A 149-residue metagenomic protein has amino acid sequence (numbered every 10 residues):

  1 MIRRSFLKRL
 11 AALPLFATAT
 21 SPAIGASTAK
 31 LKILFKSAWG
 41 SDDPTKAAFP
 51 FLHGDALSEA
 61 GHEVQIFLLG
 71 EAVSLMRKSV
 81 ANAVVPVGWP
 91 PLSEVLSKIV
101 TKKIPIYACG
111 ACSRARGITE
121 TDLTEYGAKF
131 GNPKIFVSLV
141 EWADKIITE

Functional and structural regions predicted by a protein language model:
M1, T20-W39, T45: C-terminal segment of N-terminal export signals and the immediately downstream linker at the start of the mature
S5-G25: N-terminal export signals
G40-D42, E71-S74, C112-R116: Solvent-exposed loop/turn segments at secondary-structure junctions within structured extracellular/periplasmic domains
A47-A60: Histidine-anchored nucleotide/phosphate-binding helix
V64-G70, Y107-G110: Short internal beta-strands
V73-V85: N-terminal beta-loop-helix "entrance" segment that forms/cooperates in small-molecule cofactor or anionic ligand
V84-A108: A glycine-rich helix N-cap at a beta->alpha junction
A128-E149: C-terminal partner/receptor-binding element of secreted or periplasmic proteins
